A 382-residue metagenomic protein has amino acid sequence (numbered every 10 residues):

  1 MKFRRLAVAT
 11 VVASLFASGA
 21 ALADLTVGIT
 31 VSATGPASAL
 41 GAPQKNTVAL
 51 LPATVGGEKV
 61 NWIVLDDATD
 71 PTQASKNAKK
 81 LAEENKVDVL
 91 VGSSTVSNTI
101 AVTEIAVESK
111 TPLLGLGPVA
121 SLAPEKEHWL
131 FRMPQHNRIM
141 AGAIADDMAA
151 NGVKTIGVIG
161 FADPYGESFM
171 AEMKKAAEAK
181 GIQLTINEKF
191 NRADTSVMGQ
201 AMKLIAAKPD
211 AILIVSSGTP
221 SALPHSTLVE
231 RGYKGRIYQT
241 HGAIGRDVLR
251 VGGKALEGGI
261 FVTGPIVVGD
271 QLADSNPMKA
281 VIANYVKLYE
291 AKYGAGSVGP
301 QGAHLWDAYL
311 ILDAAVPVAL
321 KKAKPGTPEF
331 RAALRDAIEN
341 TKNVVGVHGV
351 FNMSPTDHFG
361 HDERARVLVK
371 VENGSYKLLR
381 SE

Functional and structural regions predicted by a protein language model:
K2-V12, A23-E382: Extracytosolic ligand-binding ectodomains
A17-A20: N-terminal signal peptide c-region/cleavage motif recognized by signal peptidases
